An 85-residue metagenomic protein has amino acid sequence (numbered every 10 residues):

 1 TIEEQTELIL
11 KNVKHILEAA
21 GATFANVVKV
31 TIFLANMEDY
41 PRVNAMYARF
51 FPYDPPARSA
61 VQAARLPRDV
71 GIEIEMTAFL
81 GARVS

Functional and structural regions predicted by a protein language model:
T1-S85: Short, polar/acidic, helix-capping and beta-turn segments at strand->helix junctions that line the mouths
